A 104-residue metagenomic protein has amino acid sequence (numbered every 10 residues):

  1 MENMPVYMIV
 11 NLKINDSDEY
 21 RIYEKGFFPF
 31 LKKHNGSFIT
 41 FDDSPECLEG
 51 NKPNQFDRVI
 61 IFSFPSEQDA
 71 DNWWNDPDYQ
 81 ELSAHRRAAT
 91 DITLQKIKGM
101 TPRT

Functional and structural regions predicted by a protein language model:
M1-N75, K98-T104: Short S/T/G/P-rich N-terminal loop/turn motif that feeds into the first structured element of a domain
D71-W73, D78-D91: C-terminal structural segments of small proteins and small subunits
T93-I97: Short, electropositive alpha-helical surface patch
